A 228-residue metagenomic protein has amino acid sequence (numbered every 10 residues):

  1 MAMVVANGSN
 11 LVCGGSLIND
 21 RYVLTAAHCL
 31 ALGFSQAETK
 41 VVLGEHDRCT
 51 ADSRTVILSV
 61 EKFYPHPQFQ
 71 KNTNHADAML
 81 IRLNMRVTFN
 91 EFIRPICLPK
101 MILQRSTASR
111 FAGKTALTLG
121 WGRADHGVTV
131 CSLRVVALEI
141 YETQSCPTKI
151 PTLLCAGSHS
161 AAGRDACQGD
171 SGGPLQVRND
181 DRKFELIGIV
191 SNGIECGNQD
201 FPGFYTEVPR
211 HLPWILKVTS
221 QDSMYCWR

Functional and structural regions predicted by a protein language model:
M1-D20, T73-N74, A166: A conserved glycine-rich beta-strand in the N-terminal activation segment of trypsin-fold
M1-G8, P99-K100, R105, K114-R228: Extracellular trypsin-like serine protease catalytic domains
V4-N7, V23-A26, A31-K71, I96 (+1 more regions): Conserved H-D interstitial segment of serine endopeptidase catalytic domains
Y22, V42, F63, L80-R82 (+2 more regions): Residues within well-ordered beta-strands of beta-sheet-rich folds
H28, G44-R48, Q68, N84-R86 (+3 more regions): Solvent-exposed coil/turn segments that connect beta secondary-structure elements in extracytoplasmic/periplasmic
F34-E38, T55, A76-A78, E91 (+3 more regions): Extracytoplasmic
T39, R54-V56, I93-P95, T129-S132 (+1 more regions): Short coil/turn segments at secondary-structure boundaries
K71-P95, S109-W121: Serine endopeptidase catalytic core focused on the charge-relay Asp
